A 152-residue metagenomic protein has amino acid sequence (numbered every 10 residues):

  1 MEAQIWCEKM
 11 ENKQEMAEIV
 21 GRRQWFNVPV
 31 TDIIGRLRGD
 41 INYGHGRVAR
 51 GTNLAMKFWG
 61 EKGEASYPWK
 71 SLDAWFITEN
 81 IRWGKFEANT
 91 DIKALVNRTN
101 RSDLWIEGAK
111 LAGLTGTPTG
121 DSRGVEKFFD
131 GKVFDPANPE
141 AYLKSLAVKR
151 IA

Functional and structural regions predicted by a protein language model:
M1-R101: Secondary-structure end/capping motifs
A74-A152: Conserved C-terminal helix/tail region of periplasmic/extracytoplasmic solute-binding proteins
